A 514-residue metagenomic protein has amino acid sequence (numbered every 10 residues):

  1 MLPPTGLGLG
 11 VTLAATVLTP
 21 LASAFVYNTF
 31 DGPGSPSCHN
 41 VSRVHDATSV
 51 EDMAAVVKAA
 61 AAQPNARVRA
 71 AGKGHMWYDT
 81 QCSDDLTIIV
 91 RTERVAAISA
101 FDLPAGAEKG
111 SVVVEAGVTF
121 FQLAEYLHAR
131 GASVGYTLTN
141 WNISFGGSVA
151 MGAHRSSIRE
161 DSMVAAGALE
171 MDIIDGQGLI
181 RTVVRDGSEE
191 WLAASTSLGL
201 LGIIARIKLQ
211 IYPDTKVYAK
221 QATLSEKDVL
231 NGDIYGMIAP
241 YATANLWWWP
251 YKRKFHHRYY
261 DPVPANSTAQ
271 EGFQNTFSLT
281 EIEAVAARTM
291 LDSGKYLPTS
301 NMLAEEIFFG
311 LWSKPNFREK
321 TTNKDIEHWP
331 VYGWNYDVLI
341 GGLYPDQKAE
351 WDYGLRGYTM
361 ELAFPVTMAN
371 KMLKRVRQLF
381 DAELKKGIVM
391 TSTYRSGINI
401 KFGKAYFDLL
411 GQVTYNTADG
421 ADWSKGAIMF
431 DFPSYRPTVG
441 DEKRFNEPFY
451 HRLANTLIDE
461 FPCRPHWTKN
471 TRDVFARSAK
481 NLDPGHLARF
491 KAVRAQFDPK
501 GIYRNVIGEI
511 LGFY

Functional and structural regions predicted by a protein language model:
M1-T16: Fungal secretory targeting signals
S35-Y136, G152-H154, L246: Glycine-rich N-terminal segment of FAD-binding domains in flavoprotein oxidoreductases, spanning the beta-loop-helix
R69-G72, T243-W248, T359, G387-G411 (+1 more regions): A short glycine-rich, hydrophobically flanked beta-strand micro-motif that places a catalytic Asp/Glu for divalent metal
Y78-S99, R155-G178, I203-Q210: Structural signature of FAD isoalloxazine-binding scaffolds in flavoprotein oxidoreductases
A150, L169-K374, Q378, Y394 (+1 more regions): C-terminal substrate-binding/cap subdomain adjacent to the FAD-binding core in PCMH-type and related FAD-linked
D346-K348, F449-Y514: Activity-critical C-terminal alpha-helical subdomain
V366-F380, K386-T391, P437-F449, L453-D459 (+1 more regions): Extended C-terminal subregions enriched in glycine
L373-V439: C-terminal structural cap/anchor segments
